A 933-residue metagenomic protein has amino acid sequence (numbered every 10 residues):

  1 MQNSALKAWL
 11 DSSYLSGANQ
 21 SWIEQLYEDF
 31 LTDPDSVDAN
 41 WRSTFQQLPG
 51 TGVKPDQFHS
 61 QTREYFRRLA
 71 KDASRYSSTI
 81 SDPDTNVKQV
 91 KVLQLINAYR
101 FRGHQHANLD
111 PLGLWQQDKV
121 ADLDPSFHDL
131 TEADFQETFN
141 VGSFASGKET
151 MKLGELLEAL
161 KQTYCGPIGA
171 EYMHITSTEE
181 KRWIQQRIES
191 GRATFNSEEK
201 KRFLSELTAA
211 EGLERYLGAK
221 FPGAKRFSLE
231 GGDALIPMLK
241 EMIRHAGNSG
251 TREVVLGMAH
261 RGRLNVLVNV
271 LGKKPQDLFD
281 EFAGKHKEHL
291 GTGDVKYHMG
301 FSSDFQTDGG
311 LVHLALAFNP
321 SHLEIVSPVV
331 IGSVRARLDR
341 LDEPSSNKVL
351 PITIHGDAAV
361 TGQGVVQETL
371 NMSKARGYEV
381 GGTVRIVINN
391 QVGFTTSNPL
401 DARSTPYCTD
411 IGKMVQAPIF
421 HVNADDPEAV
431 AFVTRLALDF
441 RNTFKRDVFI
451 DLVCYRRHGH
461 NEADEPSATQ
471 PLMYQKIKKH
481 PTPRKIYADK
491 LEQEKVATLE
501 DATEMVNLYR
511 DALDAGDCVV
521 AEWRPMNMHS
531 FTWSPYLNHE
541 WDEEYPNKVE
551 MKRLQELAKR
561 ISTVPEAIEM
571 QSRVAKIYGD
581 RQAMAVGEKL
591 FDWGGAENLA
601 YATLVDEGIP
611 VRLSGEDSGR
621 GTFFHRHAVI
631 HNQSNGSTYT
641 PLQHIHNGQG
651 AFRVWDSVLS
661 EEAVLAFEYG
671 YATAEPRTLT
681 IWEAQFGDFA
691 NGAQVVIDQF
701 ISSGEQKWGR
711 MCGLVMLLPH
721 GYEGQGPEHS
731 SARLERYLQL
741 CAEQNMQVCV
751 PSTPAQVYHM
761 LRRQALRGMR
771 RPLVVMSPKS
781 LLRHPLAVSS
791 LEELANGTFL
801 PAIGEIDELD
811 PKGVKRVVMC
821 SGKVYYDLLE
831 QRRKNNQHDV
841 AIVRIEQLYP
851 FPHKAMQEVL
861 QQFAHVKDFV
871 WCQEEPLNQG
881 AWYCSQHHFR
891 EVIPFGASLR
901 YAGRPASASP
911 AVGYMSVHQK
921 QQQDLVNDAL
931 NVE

Functional and structural regions predicted by a protein language model:
Q2, K7-L48, P55: Subset of Sec-pathway N-terminal targeting signals
Q2-K7, S16, G50, H59 (+5 more regions): Thiamine diphosphate
D11, L48-L235, T251: Extended, charge-enriched "interface" segments that sit outside catalytic cores
Q94-P111, E241-V270, H355-L370, K374 (+6 more regions): Conserved phosphate/anionic-ligand binding catalytic regions in large, soluble enzymes, centered on
Y99-R102, H106-A159, P167, K274 (+5 more regions): Glycine/aspartate-rich loop-and-adjacent alpha/beta segment that forms the canonical ThDP
T194-L213, F279-I331, R335-D342, P641 (+2 more regions): Active-site cores of enzymes that catalyze phosphoryl transfer or operate on phosphate-rich substrates
R252-Q416, F420, F623-E675: Cofactor-binding active-site loop characterized by glycine-rich and histidine/acidic residues
P483-R484, E494, T498-V611: Hard-cation-handling environments
